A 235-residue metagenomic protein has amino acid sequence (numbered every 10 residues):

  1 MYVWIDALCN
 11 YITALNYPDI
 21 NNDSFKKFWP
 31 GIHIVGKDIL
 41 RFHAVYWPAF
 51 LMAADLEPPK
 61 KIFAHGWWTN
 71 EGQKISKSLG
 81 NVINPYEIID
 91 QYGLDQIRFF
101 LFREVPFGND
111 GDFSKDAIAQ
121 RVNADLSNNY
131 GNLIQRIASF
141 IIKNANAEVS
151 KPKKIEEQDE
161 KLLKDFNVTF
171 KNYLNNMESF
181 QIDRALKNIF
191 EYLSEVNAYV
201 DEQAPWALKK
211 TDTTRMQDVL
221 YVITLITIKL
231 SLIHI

Functional and structural regions predicted by a protein language model:
M1-K143, A185-I189: Structured secondary-structure scaffolds
Y17, N21-S24, I134-Y173, L193-M216: Conserved, charged catalytic cores of large soluble enzymes
H33, M216-Q217: Membrane-interface transmembrane-helix boundary segments in multi-pass integral membrane proteins
V82, K115, N167-K171, T227: Residue-level signal for cytosolic alpha-helical hairpin/rod architecture
F170-D183: Long, non-coiled-coil amphipathic alpha-helical linker/lever segments that couple catalytic cores to other domains
D183, K187-E195, D218: Amphipathic alpha-helical
L220-T227: Charged, glycine-rich active-site and insertion segments that engage polyanionic ligands
I233-I235: Conserved small/polar residues in nucleotide/adenosyl-binding loops
